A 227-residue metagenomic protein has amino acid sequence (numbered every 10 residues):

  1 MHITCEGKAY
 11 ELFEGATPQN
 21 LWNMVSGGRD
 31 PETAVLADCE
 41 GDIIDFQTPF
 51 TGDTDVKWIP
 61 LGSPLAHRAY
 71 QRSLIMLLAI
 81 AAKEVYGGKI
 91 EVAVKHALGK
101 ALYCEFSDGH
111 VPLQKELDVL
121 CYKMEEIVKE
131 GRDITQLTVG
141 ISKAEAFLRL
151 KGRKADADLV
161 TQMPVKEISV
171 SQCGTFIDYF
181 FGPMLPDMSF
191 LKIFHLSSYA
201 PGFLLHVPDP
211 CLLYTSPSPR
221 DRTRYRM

Functional and structural regions predicted by a protein language model:
K8-A16: Short, contiguous acidic and Ser/Thr-rich linear segments
A16-G28: Short amphipathic, charge-patterned alpha-helical segments
A16-P18, K57-G87: N-terminal catalytic cores of NTP/NDP-binding nucleotidyl/phosphoryl-transfer enzymes
A34-Q47: Short acidic beta-strand-loop surface patches of small beta-rich interaction domains
D53-T54: Loop/turn positions that initiate beta-strands
H96-C104: Short, conserved phosphate-binding/catalytic loop or strand-edge motifs used in phosphoryl-/nucleotidyl-transfer
H110-F181: Acidic low-complexity segments
Y214-D221: Conserved small/polar residues in nucleotide/adenosyl-binding loops
